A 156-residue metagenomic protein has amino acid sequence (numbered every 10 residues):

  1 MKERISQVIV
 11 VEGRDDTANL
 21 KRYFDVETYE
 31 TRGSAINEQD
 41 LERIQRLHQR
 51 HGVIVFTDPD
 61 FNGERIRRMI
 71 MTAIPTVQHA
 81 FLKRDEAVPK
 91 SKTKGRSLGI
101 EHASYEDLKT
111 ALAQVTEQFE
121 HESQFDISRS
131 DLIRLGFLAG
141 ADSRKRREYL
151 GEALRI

Functional and structural regions predicted by a protein language model:
M1-E12, T17-E30: Glycine-rich, flexible N-terminal cofactor/catalytic loop recognition
K2, R22-V26, S34, E38-I156: TOPRIM fold recognition
